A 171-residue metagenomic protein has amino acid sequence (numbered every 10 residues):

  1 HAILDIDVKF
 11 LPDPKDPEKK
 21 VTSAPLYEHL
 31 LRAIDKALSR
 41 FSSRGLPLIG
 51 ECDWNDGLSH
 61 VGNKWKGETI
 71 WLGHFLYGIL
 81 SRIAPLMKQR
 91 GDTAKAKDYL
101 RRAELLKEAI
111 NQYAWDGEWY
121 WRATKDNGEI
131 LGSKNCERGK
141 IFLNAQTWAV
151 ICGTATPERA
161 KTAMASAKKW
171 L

Functional and structural regions predicted by a protein language model:
H1-T69, A94, D98-N127, M164-L171: Active-site acid/base region of carbohydrate-active enzymes
F75-L171: Catalytic cores of carbohydrate-active enzymes
